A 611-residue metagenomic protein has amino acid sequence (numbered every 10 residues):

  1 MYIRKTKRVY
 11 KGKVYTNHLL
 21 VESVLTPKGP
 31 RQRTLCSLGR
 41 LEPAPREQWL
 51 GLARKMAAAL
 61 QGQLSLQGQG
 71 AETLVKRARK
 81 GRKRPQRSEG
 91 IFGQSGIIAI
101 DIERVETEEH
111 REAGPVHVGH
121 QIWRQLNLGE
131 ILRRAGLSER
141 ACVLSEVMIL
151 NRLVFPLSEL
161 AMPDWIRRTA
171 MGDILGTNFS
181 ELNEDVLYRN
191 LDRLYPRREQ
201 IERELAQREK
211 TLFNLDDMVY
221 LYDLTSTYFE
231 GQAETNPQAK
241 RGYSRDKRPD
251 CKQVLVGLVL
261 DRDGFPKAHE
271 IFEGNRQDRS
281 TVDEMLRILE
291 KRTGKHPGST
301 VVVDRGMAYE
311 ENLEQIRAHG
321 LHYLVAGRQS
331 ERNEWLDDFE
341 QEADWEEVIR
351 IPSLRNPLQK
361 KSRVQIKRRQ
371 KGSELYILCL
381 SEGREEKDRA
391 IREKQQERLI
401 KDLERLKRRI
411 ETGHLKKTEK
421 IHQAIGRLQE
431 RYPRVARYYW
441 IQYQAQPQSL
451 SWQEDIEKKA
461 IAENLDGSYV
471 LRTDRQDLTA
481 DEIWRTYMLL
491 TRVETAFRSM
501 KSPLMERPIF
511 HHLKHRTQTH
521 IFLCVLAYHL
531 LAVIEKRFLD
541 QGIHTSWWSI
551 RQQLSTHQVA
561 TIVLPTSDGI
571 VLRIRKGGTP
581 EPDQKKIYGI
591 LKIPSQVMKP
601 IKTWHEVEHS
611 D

Functional and structural regions predicted by a protein language model:
Y2-K5, Y10, Y15-L19, P27 (+3 more regions): Anion-binding and metal-coordination hotspots
K5-A59: Short, surface-exposed polybasic/aromatic micro-patch for ligand or macromolecular engagement
G12, K28, L66, A71 (+5 more regions): Intrinsic-disorder/low-complexity loop/linker signature
C36-G39, S65-Q67, V75, S451 (+1 more regions): Compositionally biased amphipathic helical and low-complexity segments enriched in hydrophobic
L38-A44, Q67-Q69, R77, I316 (+2 more regions): Low-complexity, intrinsically disordered/propeptide-like segments
R46, Q69-T73, K80, Q86 (+3 more regions): Polar low-complexity intrinsically disordered regions
G51-L137: Accessory, often N-terminal, substrate/partner-engagement and coupling regions that sit outside the core NTP/cofactor
